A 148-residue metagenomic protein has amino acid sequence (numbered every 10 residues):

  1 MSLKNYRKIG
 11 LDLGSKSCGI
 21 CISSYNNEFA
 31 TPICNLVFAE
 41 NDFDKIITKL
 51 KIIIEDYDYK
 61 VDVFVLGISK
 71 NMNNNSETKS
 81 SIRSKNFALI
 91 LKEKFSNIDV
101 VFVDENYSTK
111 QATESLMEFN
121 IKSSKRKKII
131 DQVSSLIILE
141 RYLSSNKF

Functional and structural regions predicted by a protein language model:
S2-L11, K16-F148: Phosphate- and other anionic-substrate recognition elements at nucleic-acid/protein interfaces
